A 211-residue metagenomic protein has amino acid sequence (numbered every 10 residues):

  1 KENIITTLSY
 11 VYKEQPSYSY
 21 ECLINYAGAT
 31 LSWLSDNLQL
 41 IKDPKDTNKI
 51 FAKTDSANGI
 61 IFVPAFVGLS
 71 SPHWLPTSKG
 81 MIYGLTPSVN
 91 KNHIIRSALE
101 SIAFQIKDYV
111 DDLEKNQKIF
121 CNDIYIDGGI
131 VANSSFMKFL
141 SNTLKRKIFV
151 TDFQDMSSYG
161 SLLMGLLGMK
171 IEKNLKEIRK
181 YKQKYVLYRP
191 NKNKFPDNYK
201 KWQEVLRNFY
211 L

Functional and structural regions predicted by a protein language model:
K1-L211: Glycine/Thr-rich phosphate-binding loops that ligate phosphate moieties of nucleotide and other phosphorylated ligands
